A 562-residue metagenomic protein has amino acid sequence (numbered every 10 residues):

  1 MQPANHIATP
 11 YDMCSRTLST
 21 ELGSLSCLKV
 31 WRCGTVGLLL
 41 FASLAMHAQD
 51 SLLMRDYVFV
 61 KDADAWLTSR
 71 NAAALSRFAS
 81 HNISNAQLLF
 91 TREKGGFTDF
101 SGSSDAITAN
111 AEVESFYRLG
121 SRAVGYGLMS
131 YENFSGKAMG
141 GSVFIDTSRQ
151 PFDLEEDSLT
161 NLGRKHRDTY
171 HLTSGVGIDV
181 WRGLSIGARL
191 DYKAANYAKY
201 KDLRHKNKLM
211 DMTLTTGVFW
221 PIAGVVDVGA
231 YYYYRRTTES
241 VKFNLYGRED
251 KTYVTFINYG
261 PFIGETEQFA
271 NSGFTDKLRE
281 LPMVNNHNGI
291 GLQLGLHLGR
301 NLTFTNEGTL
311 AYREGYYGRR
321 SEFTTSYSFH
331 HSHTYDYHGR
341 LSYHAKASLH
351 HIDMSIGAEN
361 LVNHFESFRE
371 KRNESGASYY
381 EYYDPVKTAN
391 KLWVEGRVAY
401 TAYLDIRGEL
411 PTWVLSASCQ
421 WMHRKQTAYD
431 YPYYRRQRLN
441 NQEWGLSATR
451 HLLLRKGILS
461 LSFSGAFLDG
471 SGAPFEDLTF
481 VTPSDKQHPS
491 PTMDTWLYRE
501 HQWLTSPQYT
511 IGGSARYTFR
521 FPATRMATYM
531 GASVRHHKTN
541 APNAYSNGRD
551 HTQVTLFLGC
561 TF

Functional and structural regions predicted by a protein language model:
H47-G140: N-terminal, post-signal peptide beta-strand-biased segments of exported outer-membrane/organellar beta-barrel and other
S51-L53, G224, D550-F562: Outer-membrane beta-barrel "beta-signal"
S80-A86, S121-G127, R182-I186, G224-V228 (+7 more regions): Outer-envelope beta-barrel architecture signal
S84-R92, G127-N133, A188-A194, A230-R236 (+8 more regions): Transmembrane beta-barrel strands of outer-membrane/channel proteins
G96-G102, A138-F144, A198-H205, V241-G247 (+6 more regions): Outer-membrane beta-barrel translocator domains and adjoining extracellular loop/strand segments of Gram-negative
D105-A111, H166-L172, K206-L214, V284-I290 (+6 more regions): Residues that define the transmembrane beta-barrel architecture of outer-membrane proteins
A111-Y117, L172-I178, L214-W220, I290-L296 (+9 more regions): Residues on the lipid-exposed face of transmembrane beta-strands in outer-membrane beta-barrel proteins
G264-L415: Long, internal scaffold/assembly segments composed of regular secondary structure
